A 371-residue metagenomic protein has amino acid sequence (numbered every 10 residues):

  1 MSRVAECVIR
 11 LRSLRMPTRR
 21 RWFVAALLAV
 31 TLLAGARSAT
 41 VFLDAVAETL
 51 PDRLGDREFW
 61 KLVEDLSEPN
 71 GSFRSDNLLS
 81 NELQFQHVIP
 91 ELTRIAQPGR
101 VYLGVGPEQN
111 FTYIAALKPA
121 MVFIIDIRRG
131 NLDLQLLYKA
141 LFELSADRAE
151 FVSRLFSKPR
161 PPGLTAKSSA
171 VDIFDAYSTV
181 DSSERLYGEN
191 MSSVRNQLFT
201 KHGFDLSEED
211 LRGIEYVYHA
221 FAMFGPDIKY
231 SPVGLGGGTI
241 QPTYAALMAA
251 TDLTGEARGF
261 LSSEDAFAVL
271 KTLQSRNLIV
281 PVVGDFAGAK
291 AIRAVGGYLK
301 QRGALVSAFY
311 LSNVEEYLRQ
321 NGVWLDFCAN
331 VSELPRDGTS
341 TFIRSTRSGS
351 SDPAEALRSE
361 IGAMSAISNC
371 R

Functional and structural regions predicted by a protein language model:
M1-T18: N-terminal secretory signal peptides that target proteins for export/translocation
A25-G35: Bacterial N-terminal signal peptides
G35-A47: Signal peptide processing junction and immediate N-terminal pro/mature segment of secreted/exported proteins
L79-Q97: Conserved alpha-helix/loop element of class I SAM-dependent methyltransferases that forms part of the SAM/SAH-binding
Q97-E108: Conserved class I S-adenosyl-L-methionine
Q109-L117: Conserved SAM-binding loop of SAM-dependent methyltransferases across substrates and taxa, primarily the Class I
F123-V280, N369-R371: Class I S-adenosyl-L-methionine-dependent methyltransferase module
G225-R371: Alpha-helical subdomain
